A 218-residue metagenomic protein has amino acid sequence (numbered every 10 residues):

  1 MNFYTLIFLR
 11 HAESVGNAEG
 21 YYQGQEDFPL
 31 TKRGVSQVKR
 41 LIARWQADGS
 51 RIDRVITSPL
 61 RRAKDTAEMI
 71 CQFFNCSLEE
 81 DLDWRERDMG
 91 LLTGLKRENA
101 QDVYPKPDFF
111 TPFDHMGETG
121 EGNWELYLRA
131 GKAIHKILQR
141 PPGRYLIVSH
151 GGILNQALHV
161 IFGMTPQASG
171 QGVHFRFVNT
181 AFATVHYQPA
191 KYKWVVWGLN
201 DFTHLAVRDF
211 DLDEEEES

Functional and structural regions predicted by a protein language model:
L6, G143-G152: Generic beta-sheet signal
L9-E80: Active-site-proximal alpha-helix that buttresses catalytic centers in soluble enzyme cores
Y21-P29, L95-R97, Q171, D213: Short glycine-enriched, charge-decorated loop/helix-capping segments at active-site entrances that position
D48-R51, I137-G143: Glycine-rich phosphate-binding loop signature in dinucleotide/nucleotide-binding domains
G49-D83, T184-S218: Conserved histidine-centered catalytic loops in small-molecule metabolism enzymes
T57-S58, L128, V148-S149: Short beta-strand scaffold positions
Q72-K132, S218: Phosphate-handling substructures
T165-K191: Domain-level recognition of soluble alpha/beta enzyme cores, biased toward histidine phosphatases/phosphomutases
